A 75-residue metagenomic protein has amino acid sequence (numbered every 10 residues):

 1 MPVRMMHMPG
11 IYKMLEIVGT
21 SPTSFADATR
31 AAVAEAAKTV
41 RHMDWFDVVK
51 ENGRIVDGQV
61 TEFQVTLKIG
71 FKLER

Functional and structural regions predicted by a protein language model:
M1-H7: Short, Lys/Arg-enriched N-terminal segments with co-localized hydrophobic residues within the first ~10-30 amino acids
H7-M8, Q59: Short glycine/proline-enriched loop/turn "hinge" motifs that connect secondary-structure elements and lie
P9-W45: Short, well-ordered alpha-helical segments
R41-I55: Charge-dense, low-complexity polyampholytic segments
E51-R75: A cross-kingdom feature marking charged/low-complexity
